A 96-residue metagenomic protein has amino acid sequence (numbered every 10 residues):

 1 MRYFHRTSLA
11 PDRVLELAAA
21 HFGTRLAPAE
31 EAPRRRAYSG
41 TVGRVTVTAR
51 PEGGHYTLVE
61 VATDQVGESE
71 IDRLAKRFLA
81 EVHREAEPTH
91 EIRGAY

Functional and structural regions predicted by a protein language model:
M1-P28: Terminal, regulation- and interaction-focused segments at domain boundaries
R2, R35, V59-A62: Conserved short-loop catalytic and cofactor-binding motifs
R13, A29-E30, T46, A86: Amphipathic alpha-helical interaction segments
L26, Y38-T41: Hydrophobic/basic alpha-helical segments enriched in Actinobacteria
E30-Y38: Short, hydrophobic/aromatic-rich segments at coil-to-beta transitions
T41-Y96: Beta-strand/loop substructures that line and gate deep hydrophobic ligand-binding cavities in soluble
